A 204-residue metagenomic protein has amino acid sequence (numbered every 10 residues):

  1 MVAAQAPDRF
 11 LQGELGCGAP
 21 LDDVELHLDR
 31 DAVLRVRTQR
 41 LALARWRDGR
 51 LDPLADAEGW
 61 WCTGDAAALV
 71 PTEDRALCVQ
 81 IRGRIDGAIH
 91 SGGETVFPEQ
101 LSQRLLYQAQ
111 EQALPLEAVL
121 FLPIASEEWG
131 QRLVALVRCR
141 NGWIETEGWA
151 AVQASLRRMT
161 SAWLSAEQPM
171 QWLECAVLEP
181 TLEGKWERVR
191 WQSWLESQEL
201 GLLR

Functional and structural regions predicted by a protein language model:
M1-E14, D48-L51: Active-site loops of AMP-binding adenylate-forming
Q12, D22-V24, I85-D86, G184: A structure-centric feature marking long, well-folded core domains of fungal metabolic enzymes and membrane transporters
A19-D23, D29-G59, R84, E94-V96: Conserved ATP/PPi-binding loop(s) of AMP-dependent carboxylate-activating enzymes
D22-V24, A32, Q131-L133, L182: Change "...and in nucleic-acid phosphodiester-cleaving endonucleases..." to "...and in nucleic-acid processing enzymes
L26-L28, D65, A176-T181: Active-site and channel-lining beta-strand-loop segments that bind or position nucleotide-derived/phosphorylated
G59, G64-S165, W186: AMP-binding/adenylate-forming catalytic core of the ANL superfamily
T160-W186, L203: AMP-binding/adenylate-forming catalytic domain of the ANL superfamily
L195-R204: Acidic/polar alpha-helix N-cap and adjacent early helical turns within long charge-rich amphipathic helices/linkers
